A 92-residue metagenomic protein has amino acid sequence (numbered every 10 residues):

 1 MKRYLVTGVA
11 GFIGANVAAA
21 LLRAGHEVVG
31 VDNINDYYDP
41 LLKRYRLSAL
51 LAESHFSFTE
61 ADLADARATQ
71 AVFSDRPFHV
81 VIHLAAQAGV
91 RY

Functional and structural regions predicted by a protein language model:
M1-Y92: N-terminal Rossmann-like NAD(P)+-binding domain of SDR-like oxidoreductases, especially those catalyzing
